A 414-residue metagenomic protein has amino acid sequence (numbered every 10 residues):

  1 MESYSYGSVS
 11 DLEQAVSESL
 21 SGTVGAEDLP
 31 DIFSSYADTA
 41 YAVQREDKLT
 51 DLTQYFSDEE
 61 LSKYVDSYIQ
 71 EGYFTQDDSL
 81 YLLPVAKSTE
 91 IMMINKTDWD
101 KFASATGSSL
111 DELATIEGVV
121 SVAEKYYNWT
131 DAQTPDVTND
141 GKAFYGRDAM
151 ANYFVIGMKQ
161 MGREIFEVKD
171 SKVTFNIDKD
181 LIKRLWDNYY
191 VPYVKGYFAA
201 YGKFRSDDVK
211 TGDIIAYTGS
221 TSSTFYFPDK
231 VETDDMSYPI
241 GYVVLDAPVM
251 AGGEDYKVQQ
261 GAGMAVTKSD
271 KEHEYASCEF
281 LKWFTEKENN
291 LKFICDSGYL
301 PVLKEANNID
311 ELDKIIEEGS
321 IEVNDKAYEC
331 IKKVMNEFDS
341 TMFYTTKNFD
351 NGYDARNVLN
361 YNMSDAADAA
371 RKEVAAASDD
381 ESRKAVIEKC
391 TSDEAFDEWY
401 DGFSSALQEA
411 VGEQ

Functional and structural regions predicted by a protein language model:
M1-D38, D207: Early extracytoplasmic/lumenal segment of secretory-pathway proteins
S10, D31-I91, P135-V137, P239-P248: Hinge/lid segment of periplasmic solute-binding proteins
D31-S34, I215-S220: Paired acidic/hydrophobic, glycine-rich loop segments that form the ligand-binding mouth/hinge of periplasmic-binding
Q54-V65, S108-E112, T138, F144 (+3 more regions): Short, solvent-exposed loop/beta-turn-alpha elements that line the ligand-binding surface or hinge of extracytoplasmic
F74-V85, E90, E117-T174, I214-A216: Extracytoplasmic/periplasmic solute-binding protein
V120-Y127, V168-G202, Y242-A247: Glycine-centered hinge/linker elements that transmit conformational signals in sensory and ligand-binding systems
V194-K195, T233-N307: Extracytoplasmic/periplasmic substrate-recognition and gating elements
I321-Q414: Conserved C-terminal helix/tail region of periplasmic/extracytoplasmic solute-binding proteins
